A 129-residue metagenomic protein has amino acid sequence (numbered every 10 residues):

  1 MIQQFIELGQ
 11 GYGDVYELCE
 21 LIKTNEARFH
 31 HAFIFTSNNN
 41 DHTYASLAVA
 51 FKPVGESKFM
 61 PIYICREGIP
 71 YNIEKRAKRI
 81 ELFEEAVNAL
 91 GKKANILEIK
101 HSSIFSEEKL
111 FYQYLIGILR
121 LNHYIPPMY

Functional and structural regions predicted by a protein language model:
M1-N38: Charge-rich, low-complexity N-terminal segments
L8-G11, T24, N38-N40, V54 (+2 more regions): Generic structural motif
N25, N38-N40, N72, N88 (+2 more regions): Detector for Asparagine
E26-E56: Short, well-structured hydrophobic secondary-structure segments
P53-I116: Amphipathic protein-protein interaction modules
Y124-Y129: Short acidic DE-rich linear segments
